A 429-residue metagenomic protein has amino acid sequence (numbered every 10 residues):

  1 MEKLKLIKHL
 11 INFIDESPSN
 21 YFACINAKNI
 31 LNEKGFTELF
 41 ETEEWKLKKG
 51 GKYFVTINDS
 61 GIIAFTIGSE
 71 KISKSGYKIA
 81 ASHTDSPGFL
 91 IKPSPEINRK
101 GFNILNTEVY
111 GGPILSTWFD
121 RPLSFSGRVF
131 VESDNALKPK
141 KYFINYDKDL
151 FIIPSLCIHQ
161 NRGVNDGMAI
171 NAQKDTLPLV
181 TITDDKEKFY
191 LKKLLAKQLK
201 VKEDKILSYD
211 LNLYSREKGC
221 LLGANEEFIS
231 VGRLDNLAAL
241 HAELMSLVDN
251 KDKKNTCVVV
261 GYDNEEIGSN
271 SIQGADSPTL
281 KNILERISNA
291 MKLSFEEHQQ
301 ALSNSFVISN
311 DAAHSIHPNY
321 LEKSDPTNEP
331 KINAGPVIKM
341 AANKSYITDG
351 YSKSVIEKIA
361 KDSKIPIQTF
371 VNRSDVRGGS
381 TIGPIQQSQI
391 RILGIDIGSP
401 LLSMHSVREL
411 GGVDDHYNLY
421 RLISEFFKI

Functional and structural regions predicted by a protein language model:
M1-I429: N-terminal hydrophobic/helix-forming segments and targeting peptides
